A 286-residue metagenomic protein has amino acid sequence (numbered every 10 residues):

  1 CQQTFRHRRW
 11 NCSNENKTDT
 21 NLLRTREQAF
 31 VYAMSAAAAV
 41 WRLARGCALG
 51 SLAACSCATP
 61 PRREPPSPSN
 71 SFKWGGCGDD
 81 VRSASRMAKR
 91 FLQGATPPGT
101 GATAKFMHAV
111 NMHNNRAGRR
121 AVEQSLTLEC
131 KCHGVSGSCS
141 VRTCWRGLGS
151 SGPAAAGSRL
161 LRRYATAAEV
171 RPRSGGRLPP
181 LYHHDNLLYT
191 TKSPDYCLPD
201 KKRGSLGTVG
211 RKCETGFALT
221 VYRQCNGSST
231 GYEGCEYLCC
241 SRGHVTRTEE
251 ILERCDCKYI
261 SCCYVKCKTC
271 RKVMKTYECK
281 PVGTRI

Functional and structural regions predicted by a protein language model:
C1-I286: Long, position-biased, composition-driven segments near the start of the mature protein
